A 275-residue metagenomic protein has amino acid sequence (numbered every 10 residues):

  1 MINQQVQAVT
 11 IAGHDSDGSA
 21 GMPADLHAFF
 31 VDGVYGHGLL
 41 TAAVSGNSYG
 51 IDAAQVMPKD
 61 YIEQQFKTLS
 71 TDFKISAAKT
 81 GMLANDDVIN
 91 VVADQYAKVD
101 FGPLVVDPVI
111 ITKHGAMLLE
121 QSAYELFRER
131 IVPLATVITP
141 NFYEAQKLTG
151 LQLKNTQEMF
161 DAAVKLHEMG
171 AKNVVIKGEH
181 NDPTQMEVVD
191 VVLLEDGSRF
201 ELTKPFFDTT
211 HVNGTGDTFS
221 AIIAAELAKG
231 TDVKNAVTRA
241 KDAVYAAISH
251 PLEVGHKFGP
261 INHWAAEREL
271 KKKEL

Functional and structural regions predicted by a protein language model:
I2-T10, M22, L26-V106, I110-K113: Conserved N-terminal subdomain of the carbohydrate kinase-like
I11-D17, R199-N213: Short pre-catalytic strand/loop immediately N-terminal to key active-site residues, enriched for Gly-Thr
H14, T80-G81, A116, V212: Glycine- and other small-residue-rich loops at beta-strand/loop junctions that grip anionic moieties
G33-H37, R199-F200, E226-A240: Phosphate-handling active-site elements
Q55-Q64, G115-V132: Conserved phosphate-binding/catalytic loop of the ribokinase/pfkB sugar-kinase fold
V56, N235-L275: Charged C-terminal helix
Q121-R199: Conserved phosphate/ATP/ADP-binding segment of small-molecule kinases
Q146-K147, T209-V233: Short, small-residue alpha-helix embedded
